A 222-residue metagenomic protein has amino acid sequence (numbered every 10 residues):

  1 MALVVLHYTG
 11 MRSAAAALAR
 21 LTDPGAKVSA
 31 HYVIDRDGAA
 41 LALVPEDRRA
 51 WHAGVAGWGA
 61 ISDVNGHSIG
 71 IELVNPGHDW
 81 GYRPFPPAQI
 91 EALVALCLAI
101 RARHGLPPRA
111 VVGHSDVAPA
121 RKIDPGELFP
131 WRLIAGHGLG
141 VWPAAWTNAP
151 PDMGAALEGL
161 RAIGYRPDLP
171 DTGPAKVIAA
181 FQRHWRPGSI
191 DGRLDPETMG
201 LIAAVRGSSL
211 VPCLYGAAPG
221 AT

Functional and structural regions predicted by a protein language model:
A2-R109: Active-site-adjacent loop/helix surface patches within enzyme catalytic domains that shape the substrate-binding cleft
G54-G57, P87-G105, R109, P119-T222: Cell-envelope/ECM-targeting effectors and their regulatory/trafficking segments
